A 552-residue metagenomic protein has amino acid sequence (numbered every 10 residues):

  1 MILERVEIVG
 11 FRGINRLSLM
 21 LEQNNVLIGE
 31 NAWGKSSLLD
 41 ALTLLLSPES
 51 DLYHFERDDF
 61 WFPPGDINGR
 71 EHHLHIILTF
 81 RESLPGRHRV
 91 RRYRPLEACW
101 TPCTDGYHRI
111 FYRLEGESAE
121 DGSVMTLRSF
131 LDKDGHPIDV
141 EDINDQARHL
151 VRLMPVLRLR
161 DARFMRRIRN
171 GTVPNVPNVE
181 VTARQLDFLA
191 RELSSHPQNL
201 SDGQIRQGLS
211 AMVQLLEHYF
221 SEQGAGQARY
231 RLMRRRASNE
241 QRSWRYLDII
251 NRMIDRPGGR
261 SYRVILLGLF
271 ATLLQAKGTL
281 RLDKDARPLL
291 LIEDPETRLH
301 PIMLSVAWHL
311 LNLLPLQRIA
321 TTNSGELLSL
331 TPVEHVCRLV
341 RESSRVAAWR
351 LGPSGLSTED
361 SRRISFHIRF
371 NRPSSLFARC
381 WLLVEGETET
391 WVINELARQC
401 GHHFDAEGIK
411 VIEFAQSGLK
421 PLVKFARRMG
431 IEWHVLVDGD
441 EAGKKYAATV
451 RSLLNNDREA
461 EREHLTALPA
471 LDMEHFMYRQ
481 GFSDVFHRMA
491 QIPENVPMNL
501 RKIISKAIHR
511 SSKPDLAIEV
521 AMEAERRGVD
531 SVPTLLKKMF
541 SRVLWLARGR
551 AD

Functional and structural regions predicted by a protein language model:
M1-L27, A32-S47, R245-N371, A448 (+1 more regions): Switch/communication elements of ASCE P-loop NTPase nucleotide-binding domains
D40-T104: Conserved P-loop NTP-binding catalytic core
S47-H72, V140-N144, Q275-D285, T322 (+1 more regions): Flexible phosphate/Mg2+-sensing switch loops adjacent to catalytic phosphate-binding sites
P85, R89-R191: Electropositive, glycine-dotted interaction segments that contact anionic polymers or phosphate-rich ligands
M165, P174-P288: Extended helical coiled-coil dimerization/tether regions that scaffold and oligomerize large DNA-maintenance assemblies
S238-W244, I393, R398, H487-D552: Charge-patterned, long linear interaction tracts outside catalytic cores
L328-S329, E334-A442: RecA-like P-loop NTPase motor core
K445-E519: Activity-critical C-terminal alpha-helical subdomain
